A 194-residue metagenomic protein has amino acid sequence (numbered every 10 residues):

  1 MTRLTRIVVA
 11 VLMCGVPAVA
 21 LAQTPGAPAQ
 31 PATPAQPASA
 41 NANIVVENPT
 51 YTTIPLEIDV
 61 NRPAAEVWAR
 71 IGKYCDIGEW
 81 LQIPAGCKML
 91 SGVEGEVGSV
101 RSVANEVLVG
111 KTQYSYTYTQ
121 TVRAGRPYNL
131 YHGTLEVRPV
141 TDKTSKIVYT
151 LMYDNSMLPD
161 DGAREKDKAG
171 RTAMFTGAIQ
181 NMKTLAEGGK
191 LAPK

Functional and structural regions predicted by a protein language model:
M1-V11: Bacterial N-terminal signal peptides that target proteins for export
V9-V19: Bacterial N-terminal signal peptides
Q23-K88: Hydrophobic ligand-binding cavity/cleft-lining segments
N41-V46, T121-A124, L135: Short, P/G- and charge-enriched loop/turn segments at secondary-structure junctions
D59, D76-E79, C87-H132, G177 (+1 more regions): Glycine-rich portal/gate segments that line the openings of hydrophobic small-molecule binding cavities
N61-A65, L108-Y114, E136-K146: A short, structured loop/turn motif at beta-sheet edges
A65, A69, G162, K166 (+2 more regions): Surface-exposed, polar/charged faces of alpha-helical domains in mature secreted/periplasmic/lumenal proteins
R123-G177, P193: Beta-strand/loop substructures that line and gate deep hydrophobic ligand-binding cavities in soluble
